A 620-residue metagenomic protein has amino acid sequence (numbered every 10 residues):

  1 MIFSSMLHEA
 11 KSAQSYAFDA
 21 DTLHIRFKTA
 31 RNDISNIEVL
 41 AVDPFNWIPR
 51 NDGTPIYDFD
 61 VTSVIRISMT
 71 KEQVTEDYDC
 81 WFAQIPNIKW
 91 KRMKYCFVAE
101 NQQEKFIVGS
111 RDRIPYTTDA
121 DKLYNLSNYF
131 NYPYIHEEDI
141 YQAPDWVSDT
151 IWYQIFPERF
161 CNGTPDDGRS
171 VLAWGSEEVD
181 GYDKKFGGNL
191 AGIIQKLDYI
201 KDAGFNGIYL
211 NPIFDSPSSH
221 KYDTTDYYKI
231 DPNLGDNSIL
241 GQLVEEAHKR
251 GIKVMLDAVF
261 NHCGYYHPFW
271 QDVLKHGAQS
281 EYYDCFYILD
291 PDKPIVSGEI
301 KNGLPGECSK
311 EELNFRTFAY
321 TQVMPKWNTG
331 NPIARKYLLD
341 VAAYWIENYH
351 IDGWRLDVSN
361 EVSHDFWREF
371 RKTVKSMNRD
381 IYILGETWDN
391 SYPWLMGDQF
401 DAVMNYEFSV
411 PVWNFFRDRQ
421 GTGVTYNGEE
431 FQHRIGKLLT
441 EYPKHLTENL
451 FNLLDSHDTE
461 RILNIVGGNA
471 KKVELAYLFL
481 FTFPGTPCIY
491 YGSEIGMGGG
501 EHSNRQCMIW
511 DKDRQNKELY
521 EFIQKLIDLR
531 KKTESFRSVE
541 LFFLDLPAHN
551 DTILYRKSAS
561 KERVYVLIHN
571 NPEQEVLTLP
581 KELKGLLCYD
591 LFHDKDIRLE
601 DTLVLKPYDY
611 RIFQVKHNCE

Functional and structural regions predicted by a protein language model:
M1-W152, F156, N162, R169-S170 (+5 more regions): Carbohydrate-interacting/catalytic domains
F27, I155, I200, L210 (+10 more regions): Conserved, mostly hydrophobic/aromatic
D33, I151, G204, D223 (+2 more regions): Short loop/turn motifs at secondary-structure junctions
I151-Y153, I208-L210, V254-L256, W354 (+4 more regions): Hydrophobic faces of well-ordered beta-strands that scaffold small-molecule active sites in alpha/beta enzyme cores
F156-N206, I213-A343, N348, F370-S376 (+1 more regions): Substrate-binding/active-site clefts of carbohydrate-active enzymes
E158, M396-D398, A402, E448 (+3 more regions): Aromatic/acidic polysaccharide-binding cleft in carbohydrate-active enzymes
E158-C161, F214-D215, F260-N261, D352 (+8 more regions): Short, solvent-exposed loop/turn segments at secondary-structure junctions
V244, H248-I252, H262, H267-G277 (+7 more regions): Active-site-proximal helices and loops of the catalytic beta/alpha 8
